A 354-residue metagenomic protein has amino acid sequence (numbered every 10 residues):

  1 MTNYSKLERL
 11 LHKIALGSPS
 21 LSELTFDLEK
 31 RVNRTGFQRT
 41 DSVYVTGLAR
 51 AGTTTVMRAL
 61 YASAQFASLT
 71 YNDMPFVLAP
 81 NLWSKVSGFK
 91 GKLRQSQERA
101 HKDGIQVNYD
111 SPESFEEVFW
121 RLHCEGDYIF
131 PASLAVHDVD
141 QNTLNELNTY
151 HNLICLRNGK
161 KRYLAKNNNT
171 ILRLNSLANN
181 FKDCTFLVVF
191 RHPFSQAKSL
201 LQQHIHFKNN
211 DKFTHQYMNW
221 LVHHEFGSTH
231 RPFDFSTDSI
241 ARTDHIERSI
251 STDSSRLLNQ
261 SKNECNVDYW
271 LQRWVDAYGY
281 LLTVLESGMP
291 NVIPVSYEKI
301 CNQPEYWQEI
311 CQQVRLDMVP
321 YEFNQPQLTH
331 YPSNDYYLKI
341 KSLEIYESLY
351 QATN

Functional and structural regions predicted by a protein language model:
M1-F37, L201, I205-N354: PAPS-dependent sulfotransferases, especially Golgi type II membrane carbohydrate sulfotransferases
R39-S42: Pre-Walker A (Motif I) flank of P-loop NTPase domains
V45: Hydrophobic anchor at the beta1->P-loop junction of P-loop NTPases
L48: P-loop (Walker A) phosphate-binding loop of NTP-binding proteins
T54-A67: A conserved segment at the C-terminal end of the G1
N72-Y163: PAPS-dependent sulfation machinery
R162-K166, P294-S296: Short catalytic-loop micro-motif centered on adjacent basic/acidic residues
K166-N168, R173, L177-Q202: Conserved phosphate-donor/acceptor-positioning beta-strand/loop module used by diverse small-molecule
